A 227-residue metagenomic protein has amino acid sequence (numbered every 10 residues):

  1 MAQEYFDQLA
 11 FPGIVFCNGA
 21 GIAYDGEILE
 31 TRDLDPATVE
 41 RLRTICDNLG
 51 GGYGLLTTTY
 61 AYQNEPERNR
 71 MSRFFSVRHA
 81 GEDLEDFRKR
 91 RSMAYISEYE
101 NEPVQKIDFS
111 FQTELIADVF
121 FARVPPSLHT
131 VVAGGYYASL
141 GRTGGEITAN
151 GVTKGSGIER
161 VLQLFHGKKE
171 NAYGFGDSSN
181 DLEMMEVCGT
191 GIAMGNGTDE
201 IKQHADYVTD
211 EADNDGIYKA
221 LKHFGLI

Functional and structural regions predicted by a protein language model:
M1, A23-G26, L140-G144, I201: A short acidic, helix-capping loop that chelates divalent metal ions and anchors anionic groups
M1-A2, I116-D118, D181-L182: Short, well-ordered alpha-helical microsegments
M1-V77: Active-site phosphate-binding/coordination module
Q3-Q8, A37-N48, D118-P126, S156-H166 (+4 more regions): Replace "anionic and nucleotidyl ligands
L9-A10, N18, V124-L128, V187-C188 (+1 more regions): Short, structured coil segments at secondary-structure junctions
F11-C17, F75, T130-V132, G191-G195 (+1 more regions): Short hydrophobic/aromatic-enriched beta-strand-loop microsegments
I45, Y60-F175: Conserved acidic, metal-coordinating active-site core of Asp-based, Mg2+-dependent phosphoryl-transfer enzymes
G144-I227: Mg2+-dependent phosphoryl-transfer enzymes with acidic/Ser/Thr/Gly-rich catalytic loops
